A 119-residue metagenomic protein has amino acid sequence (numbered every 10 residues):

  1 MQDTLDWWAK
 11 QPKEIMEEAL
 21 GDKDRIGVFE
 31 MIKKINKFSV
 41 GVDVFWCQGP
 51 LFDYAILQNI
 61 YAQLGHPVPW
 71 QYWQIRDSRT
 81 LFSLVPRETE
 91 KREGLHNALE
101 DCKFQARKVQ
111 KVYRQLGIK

Functional and structural regions predicted by a protein language model:
M1-C47: Conserved non-catalytic scaffold segment of RNase H-like nuclease domains
D6-W8, W46, W70-W73, V112: Tryptophan-centric aromatic hotspots in well-structured domains and transmembrane helices
E18, K34-K37, A55, N59 (+3 more regions): Residue-level signal for well-ordered alpha-helical scaffold segments within enzymatic catalytic domains
L20-K23, W73, G94-N97: Pocket-edge positions in alpha/beta enzyme catalytic cores
N36, L51-Y72: Substrate-recognition/cap helix-loop segment adjacent to the acidic, metal-dependent catalytic center of Asp-based
V44-P50, A55-I56, R87-K119: Acidic, Mg2+-coordinating catalytic module of metal-dependent nucleases/exonucleases that use a two-metal-ion mechanism
P69-T89: Short, flexible loop segments at boundaries between secondary-structure elements
